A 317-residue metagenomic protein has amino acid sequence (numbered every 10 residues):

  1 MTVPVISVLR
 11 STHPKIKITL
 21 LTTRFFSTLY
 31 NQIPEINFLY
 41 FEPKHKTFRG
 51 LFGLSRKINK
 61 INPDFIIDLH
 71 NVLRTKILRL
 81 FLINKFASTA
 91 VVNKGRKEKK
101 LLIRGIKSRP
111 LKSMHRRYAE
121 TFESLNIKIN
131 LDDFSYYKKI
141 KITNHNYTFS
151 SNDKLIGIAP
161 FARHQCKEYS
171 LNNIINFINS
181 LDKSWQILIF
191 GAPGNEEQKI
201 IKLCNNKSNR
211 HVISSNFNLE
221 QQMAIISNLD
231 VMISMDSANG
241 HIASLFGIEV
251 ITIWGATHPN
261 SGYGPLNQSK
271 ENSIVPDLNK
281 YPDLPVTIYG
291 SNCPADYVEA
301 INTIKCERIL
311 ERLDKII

Functional and structural regions predicted by a protein language model:
M1-I317: Catalytic machinery of carbohydrate-active enzymes, primarily nucleotide-sugar-dependent glycosyltransferases
